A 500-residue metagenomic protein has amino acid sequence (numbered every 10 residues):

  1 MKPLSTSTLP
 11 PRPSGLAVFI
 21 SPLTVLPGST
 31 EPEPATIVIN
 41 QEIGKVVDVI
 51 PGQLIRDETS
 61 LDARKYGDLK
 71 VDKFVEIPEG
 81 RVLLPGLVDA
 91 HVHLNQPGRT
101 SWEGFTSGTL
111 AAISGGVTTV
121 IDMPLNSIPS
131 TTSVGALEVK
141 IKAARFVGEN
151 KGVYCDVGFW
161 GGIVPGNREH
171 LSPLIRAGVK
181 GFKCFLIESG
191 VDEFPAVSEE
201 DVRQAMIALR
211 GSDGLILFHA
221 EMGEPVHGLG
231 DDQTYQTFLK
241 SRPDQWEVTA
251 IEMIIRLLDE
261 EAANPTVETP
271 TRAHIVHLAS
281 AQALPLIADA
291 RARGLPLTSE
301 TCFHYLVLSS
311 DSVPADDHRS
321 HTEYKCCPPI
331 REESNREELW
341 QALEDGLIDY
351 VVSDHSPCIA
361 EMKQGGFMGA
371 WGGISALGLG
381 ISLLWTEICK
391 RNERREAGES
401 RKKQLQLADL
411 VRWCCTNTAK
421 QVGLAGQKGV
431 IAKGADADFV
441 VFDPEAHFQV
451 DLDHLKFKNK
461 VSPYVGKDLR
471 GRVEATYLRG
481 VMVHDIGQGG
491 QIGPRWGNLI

Functional and structural regions predicted by a protein language model:
M1-D68: N-terminal metal-binding scaffold of metallo-dependent hydrolase/deaminase domains
P22-L23, I37, G44, G80 (+16 more regions): Divalent metal-coordination and catalytic microenvironments
A63-K70, F74, P78-A144, G152: Metal-associated gating/positioning segment near the N- to mid-region
A90-E103, T131, C155-N167, E193-F194 (+2 more regions): Active-site mouth loops of central-metabolism enzymes
T109-M222: Divalent-metal coordination cores built from histidine and acidic residues
E169-V351: Histidine/acidic residue-rich metal-binding segments in metalloenzymes
Q236-P270, E344, Y350-V351, S356-F442: His/Asp/Glu-enriched, well-ordered alpha-helical/loop segment that forms or immediately abuts the divalent-metal
G366-G369, K433-I500: C-terminal cap of metal-dependent C-N hydrolases
